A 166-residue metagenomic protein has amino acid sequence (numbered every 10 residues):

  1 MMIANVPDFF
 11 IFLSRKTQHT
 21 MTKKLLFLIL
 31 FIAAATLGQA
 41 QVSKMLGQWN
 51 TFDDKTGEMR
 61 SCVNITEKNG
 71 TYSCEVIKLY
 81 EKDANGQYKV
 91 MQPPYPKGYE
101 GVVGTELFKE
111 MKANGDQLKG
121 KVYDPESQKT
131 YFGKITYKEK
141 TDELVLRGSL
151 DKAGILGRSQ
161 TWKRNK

Functional and structural regions predicted by a protein language model:
M1-S43: Bacterial Sec-dependent N-terminal signal peptides
V42-N50, A113-K121, D142-V145: Short, hydrophobic/aromatic-rich segments at coil-to-beta transitions
S43-E58, V76, W162-R164: Tryptophan-anchored aromatic micro-motifs
D53, E58-E126, T130-F132: Central antiparallel beta-sheet cores of small beta-barrel/beta-sandwich binding domains
T66-K68, T136-K138, N165: Short beta-strand micro-motifs enriched in acidic
P94-Y99, V145-A153: Short aromatic-glycine motifs in intrinsically disordered, low-complexity regions
V122-T141, R147-S149: Acidic, glycine-rich flexible loop segments
E143, L150-K166: Edge beta-strand at a domain terminus
